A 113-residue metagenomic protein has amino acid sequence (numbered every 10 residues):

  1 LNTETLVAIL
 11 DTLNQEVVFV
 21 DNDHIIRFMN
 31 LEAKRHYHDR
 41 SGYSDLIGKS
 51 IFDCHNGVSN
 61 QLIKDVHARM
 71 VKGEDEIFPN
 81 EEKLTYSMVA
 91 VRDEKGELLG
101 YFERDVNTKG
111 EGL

Functional and structural regions predicted by a protein language model:
L1-I25, M29: Sensory modules in modular signal-transduction proteins
F28, E32, H36-G112: Sensory/regulatory domains in signal-transduction proteins
